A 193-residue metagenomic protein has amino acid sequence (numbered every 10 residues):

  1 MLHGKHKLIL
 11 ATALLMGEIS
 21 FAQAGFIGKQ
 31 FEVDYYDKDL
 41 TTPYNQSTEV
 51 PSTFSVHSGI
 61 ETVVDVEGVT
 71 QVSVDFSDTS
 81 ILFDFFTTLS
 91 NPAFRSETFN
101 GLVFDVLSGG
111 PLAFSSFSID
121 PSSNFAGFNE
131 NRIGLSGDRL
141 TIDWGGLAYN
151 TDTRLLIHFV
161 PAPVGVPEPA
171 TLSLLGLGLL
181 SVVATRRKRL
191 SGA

Functional and structural regions predicted by a protein language model:
M1-I9: Bacterial N-terminal signal peptides that target proteins for export
H3, F31, S191-A193: Eukaryotic intrinsically disordered, low-complexity regions
A11-E18: Bacterial N-terminal signal peptides
I19-A24: Sec/Tat signal peptide C-region and signal peptidase I cleavage site
G25-G165: Mature extracellular "passenger" or substrate-interacting domains of secreted, surface-exposed proteins
P167-T185: A short, hydrophobic C-terminal helix/tail in secreted or cell-surface proteins
V183-A193: C-terminal membrane-anchoring or membrane-association module
